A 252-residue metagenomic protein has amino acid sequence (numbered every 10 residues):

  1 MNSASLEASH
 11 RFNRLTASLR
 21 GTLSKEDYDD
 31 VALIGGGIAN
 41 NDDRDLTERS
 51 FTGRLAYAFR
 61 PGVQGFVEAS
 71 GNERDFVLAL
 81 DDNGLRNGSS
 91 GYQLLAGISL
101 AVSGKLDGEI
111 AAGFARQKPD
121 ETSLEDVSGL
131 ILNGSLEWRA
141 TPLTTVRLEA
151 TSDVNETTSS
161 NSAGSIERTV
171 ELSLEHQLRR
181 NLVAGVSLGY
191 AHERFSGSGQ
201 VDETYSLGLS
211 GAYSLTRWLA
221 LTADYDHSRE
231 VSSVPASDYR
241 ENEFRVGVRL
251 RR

Functional and structural regions predicted by a protein language model:
M1, S9-R11, N40-T47, N83-G91 (+4 more regions): Replace "Gram-negative outer membrane beta-barrel proteins" with "bacterial and organellar outer membrane beta-barrel
N2, E7-L85: Solenoidal tandem-repeat scaffolds enriched in leucines and small polar residues
N2-L6, R49-G53, A69, Y92-A96 (+5 more regions): Hydrophobic, lipid-facing positions within transmembrane beta-strands of outer-membrane proteins
A8-F12, Y57, L100, W138 (+4 more regions): Residue-level signature of outer-membrane beta-barrel architecture
F12-L19, D27, P61-G65, G104-I110 (+3 more regions): Repeated loop/turn-to-beta-strand initiation elements of outer-membrane beta-barrel proteins
F12-R14, L23-D27, G71-V77, F114-K118 (+4 more regions): Transmembrane beta-strands of outer-membrane beta-barrel pores
V31-D42, V77-L85, K118-T122, E156-S160 (+3 more regions): Extracellular loop and loop/strand-boundary signature of outer-membrane beta-barrel proteins
G211-S214, W218-A220, R240-R252: Outer-membrane beta-barrel "beta-signal"
